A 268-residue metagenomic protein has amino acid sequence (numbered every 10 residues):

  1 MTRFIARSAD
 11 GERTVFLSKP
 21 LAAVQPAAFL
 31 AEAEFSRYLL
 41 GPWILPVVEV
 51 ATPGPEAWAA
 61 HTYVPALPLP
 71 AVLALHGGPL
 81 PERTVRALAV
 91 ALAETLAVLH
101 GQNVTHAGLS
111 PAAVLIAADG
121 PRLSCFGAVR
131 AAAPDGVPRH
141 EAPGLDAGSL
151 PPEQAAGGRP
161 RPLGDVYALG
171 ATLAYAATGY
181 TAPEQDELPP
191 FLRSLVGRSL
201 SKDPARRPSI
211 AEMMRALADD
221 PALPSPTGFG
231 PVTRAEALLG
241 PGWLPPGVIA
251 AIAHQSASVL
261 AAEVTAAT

Functional and structural regions predicted by a protein language model:
L21-Y38: AlphaC helix of the eukaryotic protein kinase fold
V50: Activation-segment/catalytic-loop signature of the eukaryotic protein kinase fold
G54-P68: Conserved short submotifs of the Hanks-type protein kinase catalytic core that shape the nucleotide-binding pocket
L88-A89: Activation segment signature within eukaryotic-like protein kinase domains
L92-V104: Protein kinase catalytic-loop region centered on the HRD/HxD motif
A205, E212-P226: Terminal C-lobe "cap" of eukaryotic-type protein kinase domains
S225-T268: Regulatory extensions appended to serine/threonine kinase catalytic cores
